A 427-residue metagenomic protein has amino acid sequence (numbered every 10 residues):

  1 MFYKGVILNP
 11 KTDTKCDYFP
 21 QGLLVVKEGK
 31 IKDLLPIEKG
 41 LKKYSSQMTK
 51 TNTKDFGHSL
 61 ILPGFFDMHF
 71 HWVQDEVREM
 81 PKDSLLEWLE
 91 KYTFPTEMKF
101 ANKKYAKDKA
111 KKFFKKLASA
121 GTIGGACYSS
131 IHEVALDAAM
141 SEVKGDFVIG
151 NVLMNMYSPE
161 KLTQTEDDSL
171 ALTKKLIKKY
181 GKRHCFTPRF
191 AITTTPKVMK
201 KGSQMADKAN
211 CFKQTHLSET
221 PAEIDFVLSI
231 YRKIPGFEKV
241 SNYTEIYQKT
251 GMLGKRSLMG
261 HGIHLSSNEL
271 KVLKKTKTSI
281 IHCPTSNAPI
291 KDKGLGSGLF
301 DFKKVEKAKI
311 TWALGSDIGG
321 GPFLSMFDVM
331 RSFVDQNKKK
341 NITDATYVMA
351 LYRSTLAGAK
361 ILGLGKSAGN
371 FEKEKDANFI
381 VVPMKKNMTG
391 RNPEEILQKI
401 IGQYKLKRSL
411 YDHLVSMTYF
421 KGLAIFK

Functional and structural regions predicted by a protein language model:
M1-G5, K43-E87, K111, S119: Replace "His-x-His-based motif
M1-S46: N-terminal metal-binding scaffold of metallo-dependent hydrolase/deaminase domains
T12, D376-K427: C-terminal cap of metal-dependent C-N hydrolases
L60, R78-G145, D167-K179: Alpha-helical scaffold segments that flank or form the walls of functional sites
G64-M68, G125-C127, F147-N151, H184-P188 (+4 more regions): Hydrophobic faces of well-ordered beta-strands that scaffold small-molecule active sites in alpha/beta enzyme cores
C127-S130, C185-G202, L258-H264, P289-G296 (+1 more regions): Active-site glycine- and acidic-residue-rich loops that bind and position anionic ligands or nucleotide-like cofactors
L136-L258: Metal-coordinating catalytic core of metallo-dependent amide/deamination hydrolases
Y231, K249-L253, F300-M388: His/Asp/Glu-enriched, well-ordered alpha-helical/loop segment that forms or immediately abuts the divalent-metal
